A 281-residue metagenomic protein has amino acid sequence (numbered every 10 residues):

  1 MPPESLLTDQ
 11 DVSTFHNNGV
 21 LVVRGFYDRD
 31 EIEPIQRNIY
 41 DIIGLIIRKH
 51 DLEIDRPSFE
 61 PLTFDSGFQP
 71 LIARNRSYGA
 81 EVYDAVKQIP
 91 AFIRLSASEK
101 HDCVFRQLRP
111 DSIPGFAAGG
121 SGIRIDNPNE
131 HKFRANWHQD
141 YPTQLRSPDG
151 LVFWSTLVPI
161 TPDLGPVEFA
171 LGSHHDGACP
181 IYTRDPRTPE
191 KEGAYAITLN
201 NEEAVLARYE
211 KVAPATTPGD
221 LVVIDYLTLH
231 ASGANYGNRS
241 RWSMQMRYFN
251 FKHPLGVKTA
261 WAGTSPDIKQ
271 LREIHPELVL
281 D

Functional and structural regions predicted by a protein language model:
M1-N17, R24-W137, T143-Q144, I274-H275: Non-heme Fe(II)-dependent double-stranded beta-helix
V20, P148-V152, L164, K211-A213 (+1 more regions): Extracellular structured ligand-interaction cores
Y27-R29, I123, P142, P159-I160 (+3 more regions): Short, solvent-exposed loop/turn segments at secondary-structure junctions
L45, L52-R56, F68, C179-R184 (+2 more regions): Non-heme Fe(II)/2-oxoglutarate
P114, Q139-R146, S155-P166, G172-H174: Active-site region of the double-stranded beta-helix
D140-P142, G150, H230-N235: Glycine-rich phosphate/pyrophosphate-binding beta-alpha loops
Q144-P162, A215-P218, V223, R247-N250: Short, conserved beta-strand element in jelly-roll/cupin
P162-L229: Double-stranded beta-helix
